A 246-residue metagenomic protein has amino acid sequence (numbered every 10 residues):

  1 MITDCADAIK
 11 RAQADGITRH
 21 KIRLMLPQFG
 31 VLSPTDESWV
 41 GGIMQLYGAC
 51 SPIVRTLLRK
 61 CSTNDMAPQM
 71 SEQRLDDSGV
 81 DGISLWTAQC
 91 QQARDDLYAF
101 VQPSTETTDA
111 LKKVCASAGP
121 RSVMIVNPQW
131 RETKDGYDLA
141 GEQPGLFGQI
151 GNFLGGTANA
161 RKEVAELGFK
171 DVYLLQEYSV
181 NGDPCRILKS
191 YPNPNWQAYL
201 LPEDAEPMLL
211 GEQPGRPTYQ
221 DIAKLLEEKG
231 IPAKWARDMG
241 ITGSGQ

Functional and structural regions predicted by a protein language model:
M1-A110, A116-R121, T133, L139-A140 (+1 more regions): Positively charged, amphipathic N-terminal segments that serve as targeting/anchoring signals
G30, S71-E72, A205, L210 (+1 more regions): A generic alpha-helix propensity feature with a strong bias for hydrophobic helices
V126-P128: Generic beta-sheet signal
D135-G136, A140-E227: A conserved mid-domain beta-alpha-beta active-site/ligand-binding segment of alpha/beta enzyme cores
R237-M239: Long low-complexity, intrinsically disordered regions
